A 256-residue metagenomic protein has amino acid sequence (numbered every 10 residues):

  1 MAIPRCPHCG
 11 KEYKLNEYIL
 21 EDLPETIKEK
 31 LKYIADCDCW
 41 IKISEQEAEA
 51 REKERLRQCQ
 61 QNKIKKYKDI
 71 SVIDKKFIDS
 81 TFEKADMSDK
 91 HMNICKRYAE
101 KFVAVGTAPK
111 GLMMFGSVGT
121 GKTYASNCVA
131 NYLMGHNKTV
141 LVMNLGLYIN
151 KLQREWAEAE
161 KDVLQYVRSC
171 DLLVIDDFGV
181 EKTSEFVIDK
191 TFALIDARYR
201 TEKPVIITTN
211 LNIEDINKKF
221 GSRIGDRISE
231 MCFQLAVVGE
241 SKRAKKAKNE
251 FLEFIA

Functional and structural regions predicted by a protein language model:
M1-D89, G239, K245-A256: A short, basic N-terminal segment
S71-I73, K84-L112: Pre-Walker A (pre-P-loop) alpha-helix and adjacent loop at the N terminus of AAA/AAA+ ATPase modules, a conserved
K90-A99, A130-S169, K182-E185: Short glycine-rich substrate-engagement loop in P-loop NTPases that contacts/grips substrate
G106-S126: Walker A/P-loop nucleotide-binding motif
K138-T139, S169-L172, T201-I207: Loop/turn-to-beta-strand initiation segments
N150-K151, E181-A256: Replace "adjacent to P-loop NTPase cores in ATP/GTP-dependent enzymes" with "adjacent to NTP-binding cores
F178: Walker B catalytic motif
